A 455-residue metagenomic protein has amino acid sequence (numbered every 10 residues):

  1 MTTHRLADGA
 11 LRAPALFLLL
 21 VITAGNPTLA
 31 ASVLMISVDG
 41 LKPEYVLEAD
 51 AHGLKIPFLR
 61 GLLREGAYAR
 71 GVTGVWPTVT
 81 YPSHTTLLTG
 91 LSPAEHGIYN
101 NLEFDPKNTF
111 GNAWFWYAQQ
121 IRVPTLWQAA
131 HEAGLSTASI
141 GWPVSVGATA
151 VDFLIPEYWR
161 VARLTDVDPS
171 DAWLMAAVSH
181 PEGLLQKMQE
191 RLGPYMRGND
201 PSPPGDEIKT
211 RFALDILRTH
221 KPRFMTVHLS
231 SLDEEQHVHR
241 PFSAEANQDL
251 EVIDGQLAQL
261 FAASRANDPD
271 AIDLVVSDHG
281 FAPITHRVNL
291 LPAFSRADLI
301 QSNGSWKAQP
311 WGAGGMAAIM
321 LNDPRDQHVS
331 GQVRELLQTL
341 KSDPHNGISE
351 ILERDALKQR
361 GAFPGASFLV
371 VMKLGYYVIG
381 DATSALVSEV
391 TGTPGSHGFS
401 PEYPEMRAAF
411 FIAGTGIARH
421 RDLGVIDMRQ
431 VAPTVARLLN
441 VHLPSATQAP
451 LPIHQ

Functional and structural regions predicted by a protein language model:
T2-A15: Bacterial N-terminal signal peptides that target proteins for export
A13-G25: Bacterial N-terminal signal peptides
L29-A67: Active-site-proximal N-terminal segment of extracellular/periplasmic enzymes that hydrolyze or transfer
Y45-V46, P203-V227, L232-D273, G331-T339 (+2 more regions): A long, amphipathic alpha-helix that forms part of the scaffold/cap immediately adjacent to metal-dependent active
A69-L91, I140-A150, T447-P452: Short, solvent-exposed turn/loop segments enriched in Gly/Ser/Thr/Pro and often Arg
S92-R240, I379: His/Asp/Glu-rich, glycine-adjacent segments that coordinate divalent cations and/or stabilize oxyanion chemistry on
P106, V123, W306-T434: Active-site neighborhoods of enzymes that stabilize oxyanions during catalysis
D270-D273, H279-N322: Acidic/histidine-rich catalytic neighborhood
